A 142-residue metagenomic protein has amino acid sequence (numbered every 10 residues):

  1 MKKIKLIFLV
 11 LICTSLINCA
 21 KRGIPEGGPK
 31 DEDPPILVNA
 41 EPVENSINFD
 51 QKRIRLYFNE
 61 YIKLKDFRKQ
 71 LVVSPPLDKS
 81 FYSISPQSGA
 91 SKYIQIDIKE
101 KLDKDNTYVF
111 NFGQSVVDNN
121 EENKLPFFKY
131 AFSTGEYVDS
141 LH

Functional and structural regions predicted by a protein language model:
M1-C19: Sec-dependent bacterial lipoprotein signal peptides
K3-I4, C19-H142: Acidic, low-complexity Ser/Thr/Gly/Pro-rich repeat segments typical of extracellular/periplasmic and surface-exposed
